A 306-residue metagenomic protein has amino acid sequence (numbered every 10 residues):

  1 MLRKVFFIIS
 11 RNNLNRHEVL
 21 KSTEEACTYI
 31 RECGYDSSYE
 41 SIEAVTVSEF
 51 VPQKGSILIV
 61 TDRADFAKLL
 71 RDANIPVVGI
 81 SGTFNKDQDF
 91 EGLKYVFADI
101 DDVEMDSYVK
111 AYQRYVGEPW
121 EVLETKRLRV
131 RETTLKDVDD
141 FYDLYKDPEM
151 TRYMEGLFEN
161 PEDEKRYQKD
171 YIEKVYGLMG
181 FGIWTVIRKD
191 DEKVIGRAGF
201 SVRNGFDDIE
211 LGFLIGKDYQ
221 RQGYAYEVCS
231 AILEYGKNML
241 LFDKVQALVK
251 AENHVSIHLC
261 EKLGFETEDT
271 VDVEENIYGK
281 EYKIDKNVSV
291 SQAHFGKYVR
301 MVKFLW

Functional and structural regions predicted by a protein language model:
M1-L20: Asp-based phosphoryl-transfer active-site loop
R16-H17, P161-E162, Q222, H254: Loop/helix-junction capping segments adjacent to catalytic residues or to phosphate/diphosphate-binding pockets
E25-S37, E49-I57, A64-V77, G82-R129 (+5 more regions): Acyl-donor (CoA/ACP) binding surface of acyl/acetyltransferases
S41-A44: Terminal targeting signals and extreme-terminal segments of soluble enzymes
E149-D170, F181-G182: Conserved GNAT-fold acetyl-CoA-binding loop/helix
D170-T185, G196: A short helix-loop-beta-strand connector motif used in the catalytic cores of GNAT acetyltransferases and, in some
